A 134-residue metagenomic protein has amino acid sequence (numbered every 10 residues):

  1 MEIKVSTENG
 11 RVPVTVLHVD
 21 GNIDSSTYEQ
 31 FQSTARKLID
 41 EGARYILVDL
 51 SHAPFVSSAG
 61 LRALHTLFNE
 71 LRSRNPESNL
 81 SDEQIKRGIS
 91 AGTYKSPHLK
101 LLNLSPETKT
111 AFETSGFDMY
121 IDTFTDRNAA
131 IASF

Functional and structural regions predicted by a protein language model:
M1-S33, L50-F55: STAS-typified acidic loop motif
S25-Y120: Amphipathic alpha-helical interaction surfaces in cytosolic regulatory modules
I121-D126: Short acidic-hydrophobic, aromatic-tinged amphipathic segments that line or gate anion-handling sites
